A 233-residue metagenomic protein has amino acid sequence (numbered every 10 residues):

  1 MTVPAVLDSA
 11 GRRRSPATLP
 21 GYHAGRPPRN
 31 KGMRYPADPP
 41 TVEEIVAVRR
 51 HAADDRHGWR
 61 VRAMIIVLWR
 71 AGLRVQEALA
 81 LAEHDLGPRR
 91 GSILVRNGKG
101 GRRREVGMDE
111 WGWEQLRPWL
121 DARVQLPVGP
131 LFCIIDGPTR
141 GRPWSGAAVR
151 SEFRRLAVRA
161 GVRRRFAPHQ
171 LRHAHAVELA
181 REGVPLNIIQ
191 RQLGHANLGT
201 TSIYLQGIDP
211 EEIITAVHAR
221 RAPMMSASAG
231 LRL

Functional and structural regions predicted by a protein language model:
M1-L233: Conserved catalytic core of the tyrosine transesterase superfamily
